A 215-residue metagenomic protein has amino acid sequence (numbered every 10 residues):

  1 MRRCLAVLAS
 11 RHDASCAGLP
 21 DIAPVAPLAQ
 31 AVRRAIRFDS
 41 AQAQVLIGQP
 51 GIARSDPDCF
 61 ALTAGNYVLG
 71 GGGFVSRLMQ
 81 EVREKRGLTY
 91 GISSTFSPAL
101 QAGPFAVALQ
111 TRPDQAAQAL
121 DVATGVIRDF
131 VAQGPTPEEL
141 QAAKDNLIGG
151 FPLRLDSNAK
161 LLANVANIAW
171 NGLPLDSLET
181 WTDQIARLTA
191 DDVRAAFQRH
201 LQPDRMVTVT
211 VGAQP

Functional and structural regions predicted by a protein language model:
M1-L5, A123-T124: PAPS/PAP-binding and catalytic site of the sulfotransferase fold
A6-D56, G70-A117, E139, D183-R205 (+1 more regions): Non-catalytic beta-strand/loop surface segments
L8-H12, G72, R86, I127-G134 (+5 more regions): Conserved NTP-handling cores and scaffolds of large molecular machines
I47, T63, V82, A123 (+3 more regions): Divalent metal-coordination and catalytic microenvironments
G72, S97-R154, D176: M16/insulysin-pitrilysin zinc metalloprotease superfamily fold
L109, Q141-P215: C-terminal regions of mature proteins
